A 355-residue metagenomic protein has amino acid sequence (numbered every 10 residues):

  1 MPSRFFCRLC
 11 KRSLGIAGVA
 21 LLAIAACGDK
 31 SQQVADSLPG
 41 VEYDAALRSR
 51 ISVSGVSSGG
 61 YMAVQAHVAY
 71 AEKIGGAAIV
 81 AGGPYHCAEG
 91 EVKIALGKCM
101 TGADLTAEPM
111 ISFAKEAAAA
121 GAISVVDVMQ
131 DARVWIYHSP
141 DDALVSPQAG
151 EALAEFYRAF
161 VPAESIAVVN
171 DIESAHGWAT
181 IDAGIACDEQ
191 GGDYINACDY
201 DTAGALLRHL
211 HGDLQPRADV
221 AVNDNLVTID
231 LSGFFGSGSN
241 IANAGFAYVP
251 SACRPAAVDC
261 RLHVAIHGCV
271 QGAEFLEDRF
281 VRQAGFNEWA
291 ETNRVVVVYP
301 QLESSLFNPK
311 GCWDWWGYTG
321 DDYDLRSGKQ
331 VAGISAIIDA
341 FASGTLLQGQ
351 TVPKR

Functional and structural regions predicted by a protein language model:
G28-K30: Bacterial signal peptide processing site
Q33-Y43, E108, G121, D201-G204 (+2 more regions): Alpha/beta-hydrolase active-site loop
L47-V92, Q215, Q348-R355: Primarily recognizes the serine-hydrolase "nucleophile elbow" in alpha/beta-hydrolase and SGNH/GDSL folds
Y85-A159, L206, R254-A256: The feature captures the conserved acid-bearing segment of alpha/beta-hydrolase catalytic domains
G90-C99, D182-G184, G272-F280, E291 (+1 more regions): Cap/lid segment of the alpha/beta-hydrolase catalytic domain
G102-A117, L210-A256: N-terminal cap/lid segment of alpha/beta-hydrolase-fold proteins
P140-A167, E189-N196, L276-Y299, D314-R326: Active-site-adjacent alpha-helix of alpha/beta-hydrolase-fold enzymes
D259-G268: Short beta-strand element of the alpha/beta-hydrolase
